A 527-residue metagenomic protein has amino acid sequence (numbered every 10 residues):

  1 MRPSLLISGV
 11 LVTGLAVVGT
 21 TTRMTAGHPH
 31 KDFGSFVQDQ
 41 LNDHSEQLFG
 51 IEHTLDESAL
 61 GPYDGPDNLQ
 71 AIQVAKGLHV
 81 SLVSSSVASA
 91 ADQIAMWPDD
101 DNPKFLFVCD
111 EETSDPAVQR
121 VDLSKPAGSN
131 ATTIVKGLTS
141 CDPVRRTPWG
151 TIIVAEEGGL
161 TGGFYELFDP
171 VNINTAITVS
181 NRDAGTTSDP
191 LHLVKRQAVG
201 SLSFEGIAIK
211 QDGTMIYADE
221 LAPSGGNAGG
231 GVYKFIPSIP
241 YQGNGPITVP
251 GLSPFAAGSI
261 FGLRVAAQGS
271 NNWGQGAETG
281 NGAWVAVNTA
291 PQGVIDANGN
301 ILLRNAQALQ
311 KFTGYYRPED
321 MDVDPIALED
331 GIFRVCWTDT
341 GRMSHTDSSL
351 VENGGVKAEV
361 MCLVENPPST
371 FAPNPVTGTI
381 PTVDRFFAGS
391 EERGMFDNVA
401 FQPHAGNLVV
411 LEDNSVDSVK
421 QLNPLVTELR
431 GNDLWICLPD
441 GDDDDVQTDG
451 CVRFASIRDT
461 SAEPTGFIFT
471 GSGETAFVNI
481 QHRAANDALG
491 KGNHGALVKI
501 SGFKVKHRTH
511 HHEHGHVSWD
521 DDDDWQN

Functional and structural regions predicted by a protein language model:
R2-T22: Gram-negative bacterial Sec-dependent N-terminal signal peptides
M24-G515, D522-W525: Sequence/structural signature of beta-propeller domains
